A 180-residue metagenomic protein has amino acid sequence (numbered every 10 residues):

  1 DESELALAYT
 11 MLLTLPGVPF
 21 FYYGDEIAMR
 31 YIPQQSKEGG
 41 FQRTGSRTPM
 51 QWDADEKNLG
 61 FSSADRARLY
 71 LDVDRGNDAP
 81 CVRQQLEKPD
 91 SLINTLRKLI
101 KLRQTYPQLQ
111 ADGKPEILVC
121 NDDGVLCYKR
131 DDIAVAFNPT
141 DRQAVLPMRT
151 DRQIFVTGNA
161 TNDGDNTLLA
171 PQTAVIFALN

Functional and structural regions predicted by a protein language model:
D1-A144: Loop/helix patches that line or flank the sugar-binding groove of alpha-linked glycan CAZymes
E56, Q153, A160-D163, F177: Compositionally biased non-globular segments, especially hydrophobic aliphatic-rich helices of signal peptides
Y128-K129, R149-T150, A170: Flexible, charged surface loops at secondary-structure boundaries
D132, T157-N159, L179-N180: Short, flexible beta-strand-to-coil junctions
Q143-N159: Beta-strand-rich binding/interaction modules
G164-N180: C-terminal beta-strand-rich structural cap/linker in extracellular carbohydrate-active enzymes
